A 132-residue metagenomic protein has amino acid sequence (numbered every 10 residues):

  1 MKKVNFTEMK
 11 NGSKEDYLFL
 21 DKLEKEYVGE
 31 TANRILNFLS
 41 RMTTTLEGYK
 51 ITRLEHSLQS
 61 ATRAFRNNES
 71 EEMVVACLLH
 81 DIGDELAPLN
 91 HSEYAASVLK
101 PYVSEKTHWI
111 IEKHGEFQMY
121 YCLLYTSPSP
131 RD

Functional and structural regions predicted by a protein language model:
M1-A87: Acidic/His-rich, divalent-metal-binding segments that scaffold phosphate/diphosphate chemistry
S57, A61, S92-C122: Histidine- and acidic-residue-rich, metal-dependent catalytic cores
R66-N67, P101-Y102, S129: Alpha-helix C-cap/termination motif
C77, C122-Y125: Generic recognition of cysteine residues
Y125-D132: Conserved small/polar residues in nucleotide/adenosyl-binding loops
